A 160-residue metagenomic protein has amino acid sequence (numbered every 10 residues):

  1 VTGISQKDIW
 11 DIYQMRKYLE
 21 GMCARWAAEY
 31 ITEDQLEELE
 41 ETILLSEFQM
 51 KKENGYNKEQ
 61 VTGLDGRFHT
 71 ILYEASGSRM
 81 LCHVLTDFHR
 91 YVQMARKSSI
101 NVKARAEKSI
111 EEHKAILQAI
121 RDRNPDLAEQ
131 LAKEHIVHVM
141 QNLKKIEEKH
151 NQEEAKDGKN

Functional and structural regions predicted by a protein language model:
V1-E29, E74, K144-N160: Short linear motifs at protein or domain termini
I12-R16, M22-A24, E29-S98, E111-A119 (+1 more regions): Conserved amphipathic alpha-helical segments that form helical-bundle/coiled-coil interaction surfaces
V102-N160: C-terminal regulatory/effector modules of DNA-binding transcriptional regulators
